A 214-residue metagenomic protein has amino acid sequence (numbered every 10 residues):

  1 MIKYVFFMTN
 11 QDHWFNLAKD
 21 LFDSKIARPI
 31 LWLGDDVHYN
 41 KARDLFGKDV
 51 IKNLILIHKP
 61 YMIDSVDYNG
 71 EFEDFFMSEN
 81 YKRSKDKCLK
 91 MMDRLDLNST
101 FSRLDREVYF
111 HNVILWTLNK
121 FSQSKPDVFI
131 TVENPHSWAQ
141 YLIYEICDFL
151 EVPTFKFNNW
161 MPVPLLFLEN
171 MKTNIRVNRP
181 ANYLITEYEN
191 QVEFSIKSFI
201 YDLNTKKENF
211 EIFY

Functional and structural regions predicted by a protein language model:
M1, L21-F22, K120: Short boundary motifs at domain starts and secondary-structure transition points
M1-Q11, I130-E133: Nucleotide-activated donor-dependent transferases that construct or modify glycoconjugates
I2, R28-P29, P126-V128: Local beta-strand N-terminus motif with an aromatic residue
F6-I26, L31-D36, L142-E145: Histidine-anchored nucleotide/phosphate-binding helix
D12-F15, Y39-N40, S137-W138, V163-P164: Flexible loop/turn segments at secondary-structure boundaries
W14, D67-G70, D86, F110-T117 (+1 more regions): Extended catalytic core of nucleotide-activated donor transferases of GT-like folds
D20-I114, N159-Y214: Conserved N-terminal ligand/cofactor-binding loop architecture of enzyme catalytic domains
W116-P180: Conserved nucleotide-sugar donor-interacting segment of glycosyltransferase catalytic cores, predominantly GT-B
